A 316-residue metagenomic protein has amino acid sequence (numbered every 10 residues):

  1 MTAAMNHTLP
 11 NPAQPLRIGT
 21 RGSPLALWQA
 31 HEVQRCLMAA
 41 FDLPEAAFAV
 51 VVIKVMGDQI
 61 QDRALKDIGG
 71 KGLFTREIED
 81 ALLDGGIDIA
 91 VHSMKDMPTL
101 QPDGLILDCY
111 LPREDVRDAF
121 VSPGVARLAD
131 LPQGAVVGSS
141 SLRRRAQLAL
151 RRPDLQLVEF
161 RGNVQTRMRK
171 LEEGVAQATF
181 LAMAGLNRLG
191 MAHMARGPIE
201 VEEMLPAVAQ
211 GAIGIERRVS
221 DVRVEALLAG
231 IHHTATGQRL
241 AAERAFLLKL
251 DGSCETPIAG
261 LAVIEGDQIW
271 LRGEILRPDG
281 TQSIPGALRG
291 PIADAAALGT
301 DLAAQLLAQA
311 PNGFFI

Functional and structural regions predicted by a protein language model:
T2-K54, Q59-I60, D67, T75 (+1 more regions): Small-molecule-sensing regulatory modules
R17-G19, V51, A90, D108 (+1 more regions): Short, well-ordered beta-strand segments
D62-D88: Short, structured active-site "lid" loops
L73, A81-L83, H92, M97-P102: Extracytoplasmic loops/domains of multi-pass membrane proteins
G85, Q133, G174: Structured loop/turn residues at beta-strand edges in well-structured enzyme cores
I87-V91, Q177-A178: Short, Asp-centered acidic motifs that coordinate Mg2+ and/or phosphate in catalytic or ligand-binding sites
M94-M97, D103-L155: A conserved helix-loop-strand patch within extracytoplasmic ligand-binding domains of the periplasmic binding
